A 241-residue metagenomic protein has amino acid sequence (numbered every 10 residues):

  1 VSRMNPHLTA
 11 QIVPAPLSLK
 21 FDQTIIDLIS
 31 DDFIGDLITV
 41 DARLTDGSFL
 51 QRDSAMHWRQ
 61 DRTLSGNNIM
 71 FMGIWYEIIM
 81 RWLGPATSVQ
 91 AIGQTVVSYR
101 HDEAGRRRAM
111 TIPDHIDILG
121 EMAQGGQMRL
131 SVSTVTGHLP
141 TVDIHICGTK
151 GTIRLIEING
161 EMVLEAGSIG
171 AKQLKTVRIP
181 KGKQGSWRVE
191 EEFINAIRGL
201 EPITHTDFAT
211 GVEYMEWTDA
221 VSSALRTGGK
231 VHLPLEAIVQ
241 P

Functional and structural regions predicted by a protein language model:
M4-Q11, P16-R108, G228: Predominantly a Rossmann-like dinucleotide-binding segment in NAD(P)-dependent oxidoreductases
I12-P14, K175-R178, A196-Y214: Glycine- and charged-residue-rich phosphate/anionic-cofactor binding loop of Rossmann-like
T63-M70, T176-Q184: A short glycine-threonine-serine/GTX helix/turn-capping micro-motif
M70-F71, Y76-E161, E190-A196, L200-P202 (+3 more regions): Contiguous beta-strand/loop segments that form the cofactor/metal-binding neighborhood of enzyme cores
G120-Q124, A166-A171: Short acidic, glycine-rich loop/turn motifs
G137, P180-E191, T206, E213: Active-site loop of classical SDR/Rossmann-like NAD(P)-dependent oxidoreductases, centered on the catalytic Tyr-X3-Lys
G185-V189, G199, W217-G229: Stable alpha-helical structural segments in soluble proteins, enriched in small hydrophobic residues
